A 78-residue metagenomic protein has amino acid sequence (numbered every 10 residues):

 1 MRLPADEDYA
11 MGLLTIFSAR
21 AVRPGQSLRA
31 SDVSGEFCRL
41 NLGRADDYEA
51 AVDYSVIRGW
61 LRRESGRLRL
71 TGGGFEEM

Functional and structural regions predicted by a protein language model:
M1-G25: Short alpha-helical segments that sit at the start of domains
R23-R39: Short acidic, hydrophobic short linear motifs in intrinsically disordered regions
L28, D46-A50, R63: Alpha-helix N-cap and coil->helix boundary residues
L42-I57: Short amphipathic alpha-helical interaction segments
V56-G66: A short, conserved structural fragment
G66-M78: Short, cationic-aromatic polyanion-contact patches
